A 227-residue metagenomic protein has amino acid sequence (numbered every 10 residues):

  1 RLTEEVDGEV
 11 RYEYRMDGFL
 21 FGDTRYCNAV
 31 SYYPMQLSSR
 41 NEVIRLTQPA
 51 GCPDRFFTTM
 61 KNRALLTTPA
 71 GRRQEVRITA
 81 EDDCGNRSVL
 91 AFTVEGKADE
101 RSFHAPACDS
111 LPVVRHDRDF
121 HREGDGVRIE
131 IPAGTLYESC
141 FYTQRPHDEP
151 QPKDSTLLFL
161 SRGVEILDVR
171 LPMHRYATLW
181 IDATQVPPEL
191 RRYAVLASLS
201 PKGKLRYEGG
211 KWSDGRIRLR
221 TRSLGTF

Functional and structural regions predicted by a protein language model:
R1-V6, E75, G124-G126, R170-W180: Contiguous beta-strand segments within globular domains
L2-T67, K211-W212: Exoplasmic/lumenal beta-rich domain surfaces
L66-R73, T221-S223: Surface-exposed, short loops/turns at beta-strand junctions within beta-sandwich domains
G85-V89: A structural signal for beta-strand boundary/capping segments at domain termini and interdomain linkers
G96-F120, P187, T226: Low-complexity, Pro/Ser/Thr- and charge-rich linker/hinge segments at domain boundaries
V113-R115, P146-V195, T226: Proteolytic processing hotspots in large secreted/extracellular or virion-associated proteins and select intracellular
R216-F227: C-terminal beta-strand-rich structural cap/linker in extracellular carbohydrate-active enzymes
